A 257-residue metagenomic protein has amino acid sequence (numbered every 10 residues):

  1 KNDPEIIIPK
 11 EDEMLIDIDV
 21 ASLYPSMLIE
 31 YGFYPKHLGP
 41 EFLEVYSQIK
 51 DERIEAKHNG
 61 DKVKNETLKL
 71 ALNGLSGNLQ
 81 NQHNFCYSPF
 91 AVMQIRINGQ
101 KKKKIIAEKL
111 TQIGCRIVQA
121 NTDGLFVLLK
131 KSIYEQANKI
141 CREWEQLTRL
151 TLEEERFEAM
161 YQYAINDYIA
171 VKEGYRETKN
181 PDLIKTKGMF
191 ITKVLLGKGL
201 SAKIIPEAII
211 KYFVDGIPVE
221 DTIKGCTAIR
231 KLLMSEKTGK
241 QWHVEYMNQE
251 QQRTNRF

Functional and structural regions predicted by a protein language model:
K1-I113, L128: Helical catalytic core of nucleic-acid polymerases
K1-P25, Y31, Q100-T122, L129-F257: DNA-dependent DNA polymerase catalytic subunits
